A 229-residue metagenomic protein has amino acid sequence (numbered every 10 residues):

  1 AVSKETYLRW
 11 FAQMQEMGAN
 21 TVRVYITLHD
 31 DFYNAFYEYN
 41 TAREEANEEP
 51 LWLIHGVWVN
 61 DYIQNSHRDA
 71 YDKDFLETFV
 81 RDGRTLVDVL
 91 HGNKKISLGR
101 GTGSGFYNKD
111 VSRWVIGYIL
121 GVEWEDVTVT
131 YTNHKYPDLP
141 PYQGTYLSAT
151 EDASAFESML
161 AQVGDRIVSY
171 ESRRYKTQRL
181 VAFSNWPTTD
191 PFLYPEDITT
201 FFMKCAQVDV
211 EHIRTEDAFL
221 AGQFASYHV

Functional and structural regions predicted by a protein language model:
K4-V87, V163-R179: Aromatic-lined substrate-binding rim segments of carbohydrate-active enzymes
D82-V229: Noncatalytic carbohydrate-binding groove/subsite architecture in carbohydrate-active enzymes
